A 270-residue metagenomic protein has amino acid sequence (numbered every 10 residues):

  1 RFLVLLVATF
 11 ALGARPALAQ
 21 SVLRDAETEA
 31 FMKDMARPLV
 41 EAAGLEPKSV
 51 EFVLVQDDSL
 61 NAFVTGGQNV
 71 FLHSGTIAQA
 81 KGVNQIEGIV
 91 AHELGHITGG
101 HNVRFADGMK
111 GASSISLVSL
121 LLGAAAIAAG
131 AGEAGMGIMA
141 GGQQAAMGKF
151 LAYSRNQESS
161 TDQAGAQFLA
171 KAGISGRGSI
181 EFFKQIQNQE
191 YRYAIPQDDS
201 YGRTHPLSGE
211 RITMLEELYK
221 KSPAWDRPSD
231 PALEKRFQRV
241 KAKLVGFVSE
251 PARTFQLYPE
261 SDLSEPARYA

Functional and structural regions predicted by a protein language model:
R1-Q68, H73-A78, A146-M147, Y191-I195 (+1 more regions): Hydrophobic or amphipathic, alpha-helical segments that drive membrane association/targeting
R24-A26, A30, F52, K149 (+1 more regions): Extracytoplasmic and endomembrane cell-envelope/extracellular-matrix remodeling and assembly machinery
A42-V53, N102-M109, E133-G137, A172-F183 (+1 more regions): Surface-exposed patches in mature extracellular/periplasmic domains of secreted proteins
L60-F63, I97-T98, A126-G132, N188-I195: Secretory-pathway/luminal and periplasmic proteins that interact with or process carbohydrate-rich
F71-G88, L151-N156: Short pre-active-site segment immediately N-terminal to the catalytic Zn-binding motif
G82-T98, V118: Short alpha-helix carrying the canonical HExxH Zn2+-binding catalytic motif
L94-G111, A129: Catalytic Zn2+-binding segment of zinc metalloproteases
S114-A129, G137-K149: Membrane-active amphipathic alpha-helices enriched in small hydrophobic residues
